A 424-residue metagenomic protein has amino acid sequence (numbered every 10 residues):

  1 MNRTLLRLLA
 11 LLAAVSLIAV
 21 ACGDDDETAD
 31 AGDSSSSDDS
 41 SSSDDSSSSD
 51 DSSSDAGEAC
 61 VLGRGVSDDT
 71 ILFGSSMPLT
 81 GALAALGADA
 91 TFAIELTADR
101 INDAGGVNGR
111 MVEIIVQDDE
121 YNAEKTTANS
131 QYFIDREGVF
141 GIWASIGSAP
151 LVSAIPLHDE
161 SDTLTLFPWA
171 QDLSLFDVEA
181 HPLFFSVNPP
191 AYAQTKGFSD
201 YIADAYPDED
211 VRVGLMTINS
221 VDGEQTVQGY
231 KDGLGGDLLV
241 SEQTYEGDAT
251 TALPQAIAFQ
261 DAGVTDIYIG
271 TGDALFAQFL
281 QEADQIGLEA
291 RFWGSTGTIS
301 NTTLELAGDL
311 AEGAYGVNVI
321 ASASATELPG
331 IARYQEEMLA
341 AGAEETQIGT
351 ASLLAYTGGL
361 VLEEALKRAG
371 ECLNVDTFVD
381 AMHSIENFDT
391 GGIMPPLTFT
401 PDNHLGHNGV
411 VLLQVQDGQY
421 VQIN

Functional and structural regions predicted by a protein language model:
I18-A21: C-terminal motif of bacterial Sec signal peptides marking the signal peptidase cleavage site
G23, E58-V61, A85-F92, D103-V178 (+2 more regions): Beta-alpha junction/loop-to-helix N-cap segments that form part of ligand/metal-binding clefts
G23-G32: Bacterial lipoprotein signal-peptidase II cleavage site
S49, S53-S75, G106-M111, A203-V211: Immediate post-signal peptide segment of exported/extracytoplasmic ligand-binding proteins
G57-E95, Q117-E124, I146-G147, M216-E224 (+3 more regions): Extracytoplasmic "Venus flytrap"
G138-Q243, R291-G316: Extracytoplasmic ligand/sensor domains, especially the bilobed periplasmic-binding protein
L280-Y356, Q414, Q419-Q422: Extracellular/periplasmic periplasmic-binding protein-like sensory domains
A340-S352, E363-Q419: Segments of small-molecule ligand-sensing domains
